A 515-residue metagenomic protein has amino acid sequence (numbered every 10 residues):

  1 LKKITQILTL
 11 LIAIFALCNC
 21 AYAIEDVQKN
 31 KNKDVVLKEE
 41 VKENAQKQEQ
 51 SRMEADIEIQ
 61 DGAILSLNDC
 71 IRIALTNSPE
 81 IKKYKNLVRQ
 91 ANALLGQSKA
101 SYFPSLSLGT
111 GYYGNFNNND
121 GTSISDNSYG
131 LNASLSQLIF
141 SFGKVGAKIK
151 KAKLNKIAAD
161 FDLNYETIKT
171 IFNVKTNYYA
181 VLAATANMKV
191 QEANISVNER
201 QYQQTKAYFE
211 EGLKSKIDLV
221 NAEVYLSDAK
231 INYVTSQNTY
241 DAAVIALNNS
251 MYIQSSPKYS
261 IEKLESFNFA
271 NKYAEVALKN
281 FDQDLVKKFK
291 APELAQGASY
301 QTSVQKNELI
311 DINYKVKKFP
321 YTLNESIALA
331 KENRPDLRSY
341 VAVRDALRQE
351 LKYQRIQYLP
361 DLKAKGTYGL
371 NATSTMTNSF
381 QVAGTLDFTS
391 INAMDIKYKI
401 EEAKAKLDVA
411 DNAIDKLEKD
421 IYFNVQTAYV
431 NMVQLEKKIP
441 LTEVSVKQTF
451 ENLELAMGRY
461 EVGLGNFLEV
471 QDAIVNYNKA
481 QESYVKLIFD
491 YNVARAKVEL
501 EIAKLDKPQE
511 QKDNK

Functional and structural regions predicted by a protein language model:
L1-L8: Bacterial N-terminal signal peptides that target proteins for export
K3, N32-D34, K47, E166-L329 (+5 more regions): Periplasmic alpha-helical coiled-coil/stalk elements that build and connect Gram-negative outer-membrane
T9-C18: Bacterial N-terminal signal peptides
Y22-S107, G111, S255, E262-D345 (+3 more regions): Bacterial Sec-pathway N-terminal export signals of envelope proteins
P79-S101, K144-A193, V197-A207, V224-N238 (+6 more regions): Extended amphipathic coiled-coil alpha-helical segments
S105-E166, K318-S326, N333, R338-L417: Small/polar-residue-enriched beta-strand and adjacent coil segments characteristic of outer-membrane beta-barrel
F209-L213, Y460-L464, E501: A short glycine-centered flexible hinge/capping loop motif at secondary-structure junctions
